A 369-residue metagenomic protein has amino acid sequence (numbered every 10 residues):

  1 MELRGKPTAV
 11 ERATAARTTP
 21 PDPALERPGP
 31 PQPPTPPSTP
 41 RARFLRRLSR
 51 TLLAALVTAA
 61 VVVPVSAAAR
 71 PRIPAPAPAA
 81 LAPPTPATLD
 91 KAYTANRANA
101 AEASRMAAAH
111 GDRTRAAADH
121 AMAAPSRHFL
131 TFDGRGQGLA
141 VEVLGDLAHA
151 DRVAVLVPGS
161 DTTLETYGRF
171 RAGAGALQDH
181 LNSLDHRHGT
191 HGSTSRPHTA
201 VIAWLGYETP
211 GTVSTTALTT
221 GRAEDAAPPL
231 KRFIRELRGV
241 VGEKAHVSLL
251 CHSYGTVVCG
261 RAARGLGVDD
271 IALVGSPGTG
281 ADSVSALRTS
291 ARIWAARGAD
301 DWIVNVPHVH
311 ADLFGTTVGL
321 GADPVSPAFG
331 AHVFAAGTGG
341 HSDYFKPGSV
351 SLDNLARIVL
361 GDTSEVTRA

Functional and structural regions predicted by a protein language model:
M1-R169, H186, G361-A369: Flexible, membrane-associating and regulatory peripheral segments of lipid-active enzymes
L48-A68, G206, A227, G260 (+2 more regions): Hydrophobic alpha-helical membrane segments, chiefly transmembrane helices and signal peptide h-regions, characterized
A121-A123, A262-A263, L287: Alpha-helix C-terminal capping segments
E142, V153-L156, A203, S248-L250 (+1 more regions): Soluble periplasmic/extracytoplasmic beta-strand elements of cell-envelope proteins
L147, S160-T163, G168-A174, H180-H188 (+4 more regions): Lipolytic serine-hydrolase domain surface
A150-D151, I202, Y254-G255: Long alpha-helical, hydrophobic tracts
S248-C259: Gly/Ala-rich beta-loop-alpha elbow adjacent to hydrolase catalytic centers
